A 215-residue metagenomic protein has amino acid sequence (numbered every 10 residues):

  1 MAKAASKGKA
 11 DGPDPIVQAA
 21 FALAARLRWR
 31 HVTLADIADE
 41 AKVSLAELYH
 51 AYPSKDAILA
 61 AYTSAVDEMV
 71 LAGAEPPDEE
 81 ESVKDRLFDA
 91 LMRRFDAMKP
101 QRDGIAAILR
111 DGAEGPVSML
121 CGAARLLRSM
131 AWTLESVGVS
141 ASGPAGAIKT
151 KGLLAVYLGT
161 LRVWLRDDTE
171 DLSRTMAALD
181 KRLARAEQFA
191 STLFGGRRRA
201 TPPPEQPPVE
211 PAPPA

Functional and structural regions predicted by a protein language model:
A2, E135, R166-A215: C-terminal peripheral helix-coil segments that are non-catalytic and often amphipathic
K3-I16: Short, Lys/Arg-enriched anionic-surface-contact patches
P15, D36, R86-D89, R93 (+3 more regions): Amphipathic alpha-helical interaction segments
P15, L23-A61: Helix-turn-helix
A19-L23, A97: Short amphipathic alpha-helical elements of helix-turn-helix/winged-helix folds
A61, E75-A107, E114, A124-R125: Hydrophobic alpha-helical connector segments
S64-V70: Short, basic, alpha-helical segments at the C-terminal edge of helix-turn-helix-like DNA-binding modules
P116-V139, A147-G159, A177: Amphipathic alpha-helical packing segments from all-alpha helical-bundle domains
